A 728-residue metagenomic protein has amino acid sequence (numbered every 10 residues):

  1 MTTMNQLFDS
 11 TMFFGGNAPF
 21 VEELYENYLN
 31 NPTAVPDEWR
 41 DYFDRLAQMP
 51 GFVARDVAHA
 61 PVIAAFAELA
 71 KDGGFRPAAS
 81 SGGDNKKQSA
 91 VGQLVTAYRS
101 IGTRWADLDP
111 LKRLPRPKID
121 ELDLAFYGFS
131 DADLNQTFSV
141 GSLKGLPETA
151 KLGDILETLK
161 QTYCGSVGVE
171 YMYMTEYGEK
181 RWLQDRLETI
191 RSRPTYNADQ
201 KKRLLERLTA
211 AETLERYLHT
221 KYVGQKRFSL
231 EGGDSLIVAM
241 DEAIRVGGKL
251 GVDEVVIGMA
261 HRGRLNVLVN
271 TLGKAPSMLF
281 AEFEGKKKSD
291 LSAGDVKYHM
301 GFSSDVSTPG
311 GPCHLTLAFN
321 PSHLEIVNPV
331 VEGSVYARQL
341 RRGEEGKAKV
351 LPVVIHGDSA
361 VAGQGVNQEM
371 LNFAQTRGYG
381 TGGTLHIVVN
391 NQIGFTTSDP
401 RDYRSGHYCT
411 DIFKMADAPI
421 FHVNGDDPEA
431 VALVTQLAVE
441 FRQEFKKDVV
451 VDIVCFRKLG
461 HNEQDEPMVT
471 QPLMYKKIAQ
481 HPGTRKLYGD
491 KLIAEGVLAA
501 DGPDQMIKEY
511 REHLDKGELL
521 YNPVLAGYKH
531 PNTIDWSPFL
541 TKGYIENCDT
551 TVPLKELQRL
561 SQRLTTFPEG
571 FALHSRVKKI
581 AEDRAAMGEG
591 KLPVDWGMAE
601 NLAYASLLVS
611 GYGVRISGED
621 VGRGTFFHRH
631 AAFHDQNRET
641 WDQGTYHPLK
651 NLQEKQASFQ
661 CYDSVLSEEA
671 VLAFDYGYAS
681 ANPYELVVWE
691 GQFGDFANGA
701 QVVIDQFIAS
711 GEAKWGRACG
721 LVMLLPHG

Functional and structural regions predicted by a protein language model:
T3-P50: Subset of Sec-pathway N-terminal targeting signals
Q6-S10, L315-L317, N390-D399, A418-D426 (+6 more regions): Short beta-alpha connecting loops at secondary-structure transitions that line or flank enzyme active sites
D44-L236, V252: Extended, charge-enriched "interface" segments that sit outside catalytic cores
K86-T96, T103-G141, D154, A275 (+2 more regions): Flexible, glycine-rich loop/tail regions that form catalytic "lids" or insertion modules at the edges of active sites
Y217-S277, D595-G613, G622: Active-site pocket-lining segments that scaffold enzyme catalytic pockets across diverse folds
S229-M240, F319-V331, G363, D427-V431 (+2 more regions): Phosphate/oxyanion-binding active-site loops and adjacent basic polyanion-contact surfaces
K249, D253-D417, F421, F626-N682: Cofactor-binding active-site loop characterized by glycine-rich and histidine/acidic residues
M259-G263, H356-V361, V388-G394, D426-E429 (+4 more regions): Acidic, glycine-rich active-site loops and adjacent beta-strand->loop/helix elements that engage anionic groups
